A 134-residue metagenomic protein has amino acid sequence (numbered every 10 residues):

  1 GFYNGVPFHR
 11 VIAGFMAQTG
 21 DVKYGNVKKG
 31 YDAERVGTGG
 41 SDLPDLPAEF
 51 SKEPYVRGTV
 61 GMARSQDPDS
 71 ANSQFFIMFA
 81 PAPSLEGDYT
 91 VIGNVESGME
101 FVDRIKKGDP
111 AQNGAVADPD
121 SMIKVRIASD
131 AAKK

Functional and structural regions predicted by a protein language model:
G1-K134: Cyclophilin-like peptidyl-prolyl cis-trans isomerases
